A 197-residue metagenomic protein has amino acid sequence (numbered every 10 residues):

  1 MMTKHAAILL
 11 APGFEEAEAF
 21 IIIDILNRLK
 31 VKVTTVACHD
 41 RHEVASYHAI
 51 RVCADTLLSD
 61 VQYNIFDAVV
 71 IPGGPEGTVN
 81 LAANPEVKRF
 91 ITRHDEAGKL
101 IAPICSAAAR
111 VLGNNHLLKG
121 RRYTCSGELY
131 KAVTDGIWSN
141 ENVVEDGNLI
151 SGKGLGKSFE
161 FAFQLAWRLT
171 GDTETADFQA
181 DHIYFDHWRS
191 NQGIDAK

Functional and structural regions predicted by a protein language model:
T3-F14, I25-A37, A54-L57, V61-K197: Active-site-adjacent pocket-lining segments in enzyme domains
F20, A37-D40: Short glycine/proline-centered loop/turn elements that form peptide/ligand docking sites
H42-S46, E141-V144: Short acidic-hydrophobic surface loop/beta-edge motif
A45-Y47, R51-A54: A cross-family phosphate/adenosyl-ligand binding-site feature
